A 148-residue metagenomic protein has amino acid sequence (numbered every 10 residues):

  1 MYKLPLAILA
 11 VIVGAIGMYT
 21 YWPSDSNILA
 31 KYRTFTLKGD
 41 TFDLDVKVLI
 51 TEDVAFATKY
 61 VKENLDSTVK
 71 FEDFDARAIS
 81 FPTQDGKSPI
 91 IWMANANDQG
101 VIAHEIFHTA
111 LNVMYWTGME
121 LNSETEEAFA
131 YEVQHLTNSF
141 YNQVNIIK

Functional and structural regions predicted by a protein language model:
M1-V13: N-terminal Sec-pathway targeting helices
G14-N27: Membrane-interface motif at the C-terminal end of an N-terminal transmembrane signal
A30-T34, V54-K87: Catalytic zinc-binding patch centered on the HExxH motif and its immediate surroundings that defines zinc-dependent
D40-A57: Alpha-helix N-cap recognition
D85-I102: Short pre-active-site segment immediately N-terminal to the catalytic Zn-binding motif
G100-N112: Active-site recognition of the HExxH zinc-binding catalytic motif
N112-E120: Substrate-binding clefts and substrate-entry loops adjacent to catalytic sites of polymer-processing enzymes acting on
L121-K148: Post-HExxH zinc-binding segment in Zn-dependent metallohydrolases
